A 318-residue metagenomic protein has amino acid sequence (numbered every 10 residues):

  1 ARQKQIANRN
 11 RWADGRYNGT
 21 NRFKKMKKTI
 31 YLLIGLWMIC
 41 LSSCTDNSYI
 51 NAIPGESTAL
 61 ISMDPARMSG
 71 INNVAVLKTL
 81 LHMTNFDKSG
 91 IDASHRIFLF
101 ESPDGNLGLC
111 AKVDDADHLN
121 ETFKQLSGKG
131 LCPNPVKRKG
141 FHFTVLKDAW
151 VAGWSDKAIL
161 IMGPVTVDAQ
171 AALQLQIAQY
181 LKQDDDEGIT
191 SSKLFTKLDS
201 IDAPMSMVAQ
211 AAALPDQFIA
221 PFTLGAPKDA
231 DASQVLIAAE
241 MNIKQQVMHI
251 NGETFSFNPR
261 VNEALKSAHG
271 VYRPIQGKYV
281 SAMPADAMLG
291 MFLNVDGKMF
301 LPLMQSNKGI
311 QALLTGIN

Functional and structural regions predicted by a protein language model:
K27-G35: Sec-dependent signal peptide recognition, specifically the positively charged N-region followed immediately by
C40-S43: C-terminal motif of bacterial Sec signal peptides marking the signal peptidase cleavage site
T45-I50: Bacterial lipoprotein signal-peptidase II cleavage site
N51-N73, I97-L99: Post-signal peptide N-terminal segment of mature Sec-exported envelope proteins
I61, S89-S191: Single conserved position on a long alpha-helix in the C-terminal lobe of the eukaryotic protein kinase
E187-F292: Leucine-rich, highly hydrophobic segment in Treponema pallidum outer-membrane-associated proteins
M288-N318: Long, K/E/R/D-enriched contiguous segments that form extended
